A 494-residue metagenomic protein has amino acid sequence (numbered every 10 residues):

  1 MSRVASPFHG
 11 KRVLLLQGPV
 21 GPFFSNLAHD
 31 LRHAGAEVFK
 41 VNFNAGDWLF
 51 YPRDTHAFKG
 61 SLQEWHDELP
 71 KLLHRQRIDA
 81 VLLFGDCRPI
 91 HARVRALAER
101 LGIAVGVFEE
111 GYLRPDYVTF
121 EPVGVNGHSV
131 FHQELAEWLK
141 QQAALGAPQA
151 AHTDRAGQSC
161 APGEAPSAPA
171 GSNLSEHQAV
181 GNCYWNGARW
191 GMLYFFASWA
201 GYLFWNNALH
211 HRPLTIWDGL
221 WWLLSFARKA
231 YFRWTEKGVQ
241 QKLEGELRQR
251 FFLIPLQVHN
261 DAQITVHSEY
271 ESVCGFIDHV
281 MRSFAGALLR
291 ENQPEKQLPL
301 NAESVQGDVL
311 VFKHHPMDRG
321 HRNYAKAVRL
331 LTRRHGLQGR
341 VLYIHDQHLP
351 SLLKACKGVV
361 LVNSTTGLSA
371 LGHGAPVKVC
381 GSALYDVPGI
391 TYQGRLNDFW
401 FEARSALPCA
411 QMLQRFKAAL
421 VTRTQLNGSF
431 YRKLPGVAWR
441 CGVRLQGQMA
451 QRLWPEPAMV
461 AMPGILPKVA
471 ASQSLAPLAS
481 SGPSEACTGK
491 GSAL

Functional and structural regions predicted by a protein language model:
M1-N44: N-terminal subdomain of nucleotide-sugar transferases
L16-V20, G245-I277, M281-R282, L288-L298 (+3 more regions): Active-site donor-nucleotide binding/catalytic segment of nucleotide-sugar enzymes
V20-N26, F43-E137, S159, G367: Active-site and donor-binding regions of nucleotide-sugar-utilizing enzymes
A45, P52, D278, R282-Y343: Catalytic donor nucleotide-activated moiety binding site of glycosyltransferases and closely related
G60-H74, P89, P316-T366: Donor nucleotide-activated moiety binding/catalytic core segment of transferases that use nucleotide-activated donors
L83-A92, E109, H345-T391: A donor-sugar binding/catalytic signature common to diverse glycosyltransferases and related nucleotide-sugar
V123-G127, A168-Q241: Alpha-helical membrane-targeting segments
H132-Y202, G389-L494: Leloir-type glycosyltransferase catalytic cores
